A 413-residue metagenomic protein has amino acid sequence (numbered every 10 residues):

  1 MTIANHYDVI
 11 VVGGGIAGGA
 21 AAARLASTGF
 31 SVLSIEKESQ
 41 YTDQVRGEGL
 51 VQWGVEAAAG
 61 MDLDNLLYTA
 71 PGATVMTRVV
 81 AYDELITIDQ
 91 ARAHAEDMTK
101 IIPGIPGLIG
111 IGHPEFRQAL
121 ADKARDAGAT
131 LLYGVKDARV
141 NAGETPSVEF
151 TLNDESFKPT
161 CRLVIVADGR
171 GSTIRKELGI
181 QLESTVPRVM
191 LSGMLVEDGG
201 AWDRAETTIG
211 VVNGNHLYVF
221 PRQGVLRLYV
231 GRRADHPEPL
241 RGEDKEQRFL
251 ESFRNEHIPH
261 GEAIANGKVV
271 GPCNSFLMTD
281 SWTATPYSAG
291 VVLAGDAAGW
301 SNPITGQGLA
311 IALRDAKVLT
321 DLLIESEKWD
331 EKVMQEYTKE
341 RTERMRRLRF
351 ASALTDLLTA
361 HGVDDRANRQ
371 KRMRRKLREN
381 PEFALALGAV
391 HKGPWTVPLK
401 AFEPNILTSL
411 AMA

Functional and structural regions predicted by a protein language model:
I3-G15: Beta1/beta-strand and adjacent pyrophosphate-binding region of the FAD-binding site in flavoprotein oxidoreductases
I3-H6, E56, D64-E177, E183-M194 (+2 more regions): Conserved N-terminal helical subregion
G18-G19: N-terminal Rossmann-fold NAD(P) dinucleotide-binding loop
A26-R46: Glycine-rich FAD pyrophosphate-binding loop
S39-A59: Conserved N-terminal glycine-rich FAD pyrophosphate-binding loop of Rossmann-like flavoproteins
S147-N274: Conserved FAD-binding catalytic core of PHBH/FMO-like flavoproteins
P239-W329: FAD/FMN-dependent oxidoreductases across multiple families
D321-A413: C-terminal helical "tail/cap" subdomain of flavin- and related membrane-associated enzymes
